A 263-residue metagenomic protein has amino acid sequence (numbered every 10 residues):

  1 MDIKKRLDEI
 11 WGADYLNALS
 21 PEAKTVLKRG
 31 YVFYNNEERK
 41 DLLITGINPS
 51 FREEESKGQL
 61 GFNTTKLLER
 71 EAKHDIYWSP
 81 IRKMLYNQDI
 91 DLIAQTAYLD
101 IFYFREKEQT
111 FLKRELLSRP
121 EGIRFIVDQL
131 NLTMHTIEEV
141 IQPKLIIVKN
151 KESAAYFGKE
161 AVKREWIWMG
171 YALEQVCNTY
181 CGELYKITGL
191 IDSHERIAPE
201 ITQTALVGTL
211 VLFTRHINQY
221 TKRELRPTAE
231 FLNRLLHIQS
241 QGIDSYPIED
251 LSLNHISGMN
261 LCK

Functional and structural regions predicted by a protein language model:
M1-K5, E9, R119-N131, F157-K263: C-terminal capping/extension of enzyme domains
M1-P80, Q129-L132, I197-T204, R234-H237 (+1 more regions): Active-site and ligand/interface coordination hotspots across diverse enzymes and nucleic-acid-associated assemblies
L42-G46, D91-D100, L145-N150: A structural signal for short, well-ordered beta-strand segments and their strand-loop junctions that often border
I47-R52, I101-E106, K151-A155, H216-Y220: Short, solvent-exposed loop/turn segments at secondary-structure junctions
E54-K57, E108-F111, N150, A154-E165 (+1 more regions): A short acidic (Asp/Glu
E55-A72, K113-G122, I167-T179: A solvent-exposed, charged loop/short amphipathic helix patch at secondary-structure junctions
A97, I101-I126: Charged, often glycine-rich, active-site loop that binds/positions anionic groups
N131-A154: Proline-aspartate-enriched helix->loop->beta-strand connector
